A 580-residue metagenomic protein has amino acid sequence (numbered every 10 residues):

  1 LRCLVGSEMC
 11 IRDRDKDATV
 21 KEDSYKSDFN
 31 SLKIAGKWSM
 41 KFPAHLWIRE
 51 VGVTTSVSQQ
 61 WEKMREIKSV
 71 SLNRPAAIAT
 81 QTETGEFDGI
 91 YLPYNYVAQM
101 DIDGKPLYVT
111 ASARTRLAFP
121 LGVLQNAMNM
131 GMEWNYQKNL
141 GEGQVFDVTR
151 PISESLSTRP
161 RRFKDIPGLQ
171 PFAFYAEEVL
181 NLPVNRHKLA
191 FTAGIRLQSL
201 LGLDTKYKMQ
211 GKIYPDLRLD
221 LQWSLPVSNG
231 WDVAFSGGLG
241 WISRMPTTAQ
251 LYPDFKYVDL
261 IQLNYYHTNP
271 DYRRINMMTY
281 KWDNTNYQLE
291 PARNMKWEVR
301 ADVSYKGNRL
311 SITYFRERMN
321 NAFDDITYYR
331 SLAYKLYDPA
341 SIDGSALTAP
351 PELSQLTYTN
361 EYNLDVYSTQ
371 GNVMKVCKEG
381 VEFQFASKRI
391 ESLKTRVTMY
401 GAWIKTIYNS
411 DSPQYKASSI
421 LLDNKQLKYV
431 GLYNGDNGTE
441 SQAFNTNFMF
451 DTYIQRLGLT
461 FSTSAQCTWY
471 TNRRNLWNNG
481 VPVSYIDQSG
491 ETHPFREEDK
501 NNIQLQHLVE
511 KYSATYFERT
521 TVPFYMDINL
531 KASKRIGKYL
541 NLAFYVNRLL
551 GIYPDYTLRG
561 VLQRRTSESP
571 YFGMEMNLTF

Functional and structural regions predicted by a protein language model:
L1-D13: Single conserved hydrophobic/aromatic residue that forms the stacking wall/gate of nucleotide- or nucleobase-binding
S7-E8, S27-K206, P226, G230 (+1 more regions): Face-selective signature of the C-terminal outer-membrane beta-barrel domain
R12, T55-K63, W134-L140, I195-L203 (+13 more regions): Transmembrane beta-strands of outer-membrane beta-barrel pores
P43-R49, K63, L121-N126, V184-F191 (+6 more regions): Repeated loop/turn-to-beta-strand initiation elements of outer-membrane beta-barrel proteins
T54-S56, E66, I261-Q262, D271-D365: Membrane-embedded beta-barrel scaffold of Gram-negative outer-membrane proteins
D165-R309, T313-R318: Structural signature of Gram-negative outer-membrane beta-barrels, strongest in the C-terminal barrel of TonB-dependent
V184-R186, L336-W477: Gram-negative outer-membrane beta-barrel transporters
M319, T327, Q466-S513, V522-F580: C-terminal beta-signal and adjacent terminal beta-strands/loops of Gram-negative outer-membrane beta-barrel proteins
